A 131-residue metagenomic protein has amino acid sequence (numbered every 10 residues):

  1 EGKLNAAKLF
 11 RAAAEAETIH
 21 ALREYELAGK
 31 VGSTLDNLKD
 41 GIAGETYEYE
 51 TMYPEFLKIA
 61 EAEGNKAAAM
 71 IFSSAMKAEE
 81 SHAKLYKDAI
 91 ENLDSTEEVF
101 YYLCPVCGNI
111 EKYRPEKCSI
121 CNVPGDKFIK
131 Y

Functional and structural regions predicted by a protein language model:
E1-Y131: Non-heme di-metal
